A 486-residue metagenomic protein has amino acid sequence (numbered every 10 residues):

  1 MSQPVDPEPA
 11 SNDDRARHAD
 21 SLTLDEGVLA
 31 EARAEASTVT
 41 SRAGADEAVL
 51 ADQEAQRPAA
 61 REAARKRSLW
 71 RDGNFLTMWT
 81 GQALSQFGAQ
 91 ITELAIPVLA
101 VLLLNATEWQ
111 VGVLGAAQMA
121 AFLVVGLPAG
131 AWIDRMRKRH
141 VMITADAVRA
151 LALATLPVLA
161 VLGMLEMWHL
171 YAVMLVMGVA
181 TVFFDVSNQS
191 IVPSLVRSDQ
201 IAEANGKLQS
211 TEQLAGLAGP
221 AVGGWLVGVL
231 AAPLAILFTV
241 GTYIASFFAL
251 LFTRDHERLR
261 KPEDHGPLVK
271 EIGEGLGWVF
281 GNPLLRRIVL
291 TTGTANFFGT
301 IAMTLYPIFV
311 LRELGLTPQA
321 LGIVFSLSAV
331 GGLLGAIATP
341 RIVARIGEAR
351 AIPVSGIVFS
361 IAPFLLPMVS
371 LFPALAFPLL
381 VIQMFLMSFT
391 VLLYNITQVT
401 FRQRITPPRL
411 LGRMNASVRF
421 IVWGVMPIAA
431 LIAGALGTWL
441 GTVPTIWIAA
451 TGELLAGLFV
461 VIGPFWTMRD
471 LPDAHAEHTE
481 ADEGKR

Functional and structural regions predicted by a protein language model:
S2-R486: Alpha-helical transmembrane-bundle signature of multi-pass membrane transport and export proteins
